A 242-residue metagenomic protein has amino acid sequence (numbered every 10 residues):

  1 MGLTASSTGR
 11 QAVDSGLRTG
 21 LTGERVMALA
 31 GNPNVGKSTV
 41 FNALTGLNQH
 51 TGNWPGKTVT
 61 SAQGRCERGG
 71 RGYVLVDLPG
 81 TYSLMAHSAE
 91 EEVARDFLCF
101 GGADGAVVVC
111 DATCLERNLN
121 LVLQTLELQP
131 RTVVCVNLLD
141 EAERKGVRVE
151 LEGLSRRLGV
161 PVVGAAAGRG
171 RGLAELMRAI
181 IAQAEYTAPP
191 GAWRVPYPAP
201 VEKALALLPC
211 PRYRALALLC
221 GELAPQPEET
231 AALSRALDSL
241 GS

Functional and structural regions predicted by a protein language model:
G2-H87, F100-G101, G105: Conserved G1/Walker A P-loop phosphate-binding module
S38, L151, L205: Generic structural marker for isolated residues within well-ordered, non-membrane alpha-helices of soluble domains
N42, G64, V76, E92-D96 (+6 more regions): Solvent-exposed alpha-helical segments within well-ordered globular domains of core cellular machineries
L47, G56, G80-Y82, A112-E116 (+2 more regions): Conserved nucleotide-binding/hydrolysis micro-motifs of P-loop NTPases
P55-V59, V74, A86, E90-V93 (+8 more regions): Helical mechanochemical/support elements of P-loop NTPase systems and associated helical scaffolds
G64-G70, V93-V162: Conserved C-terminal guanine-recognition region of P-loop GTPase G domains, centered on the G4
D140-W193: Canonical P-loop GTPase G-domain recognition
G159, Q183-S242: Extended helical scaffolds that flank P-loop GTPase cores
